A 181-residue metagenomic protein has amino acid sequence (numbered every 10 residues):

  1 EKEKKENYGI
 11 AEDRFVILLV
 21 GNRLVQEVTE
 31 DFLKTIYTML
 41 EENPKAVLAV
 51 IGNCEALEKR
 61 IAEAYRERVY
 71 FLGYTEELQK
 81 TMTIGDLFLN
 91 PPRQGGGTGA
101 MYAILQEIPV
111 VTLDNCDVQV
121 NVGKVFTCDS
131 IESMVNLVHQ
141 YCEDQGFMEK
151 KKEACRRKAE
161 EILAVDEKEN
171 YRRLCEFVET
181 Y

Functional and structural regions predicted by a protein language model:
E6-I61: Conserved catalytic-core segment of nucleotide-activated headgroup transferases in glycan assembly
E58-T75: Nucleotide-activated donor-binding/catalytic signature segment of Leloir-type glycosyltransferases, i.e., the conserved
G73, N90-Q94, D114-N115: Short Ser/Thr-rich beta->loop micro-motif in glycosyltransferases that lines and helps position the nucleotide-sugar
Y74-T75, K80-G85: Short alpha-helical donor nucleotide-sugar binding micro-motif in glycosyltransferases
T83-G95, I108: Acidic donor-binding loop of glycosyltransferase active sites
P109-L113: Short hydrophobic beta-strand element within catalytic cores of glycosyltransferases and related nucleotide-activated
Q119-H139: Change "using UDP/GDP/dTDP sugars" to "using nucleotide sugars
D129, E143-Y181: A charged, aromatic-enriched C-terminal amphipathic alpha-helix characteristic of glycosyltransferases across folds
